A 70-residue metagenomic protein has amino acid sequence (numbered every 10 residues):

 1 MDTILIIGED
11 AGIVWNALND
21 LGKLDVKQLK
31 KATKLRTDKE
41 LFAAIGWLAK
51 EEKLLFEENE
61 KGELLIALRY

Functional and structural regions predicted by a protein language model:
T3-A11, E57-Y70: Short, cationic-aromatic polyanion-contact patches
A11-L18, F42: Hydrophobic residues on short alpha-helical segments
V14-A17, A32-T33, R69-Y70: Phospho-regulated, low-complexity intrinsically disordered regions of nuclear gene-regulatory and chromatin-associated
N19, G46, K50: Residue-level detection of the helix-turn-helix DNA-binding "recognition helix"
D20-T33: Short acidic, hydrophobic short linear motifs in intrinsically disordered regions
L35-W47: Short amphipathic alpha-helical interaction segments
A49-N59: A short, conserved structural fragment
